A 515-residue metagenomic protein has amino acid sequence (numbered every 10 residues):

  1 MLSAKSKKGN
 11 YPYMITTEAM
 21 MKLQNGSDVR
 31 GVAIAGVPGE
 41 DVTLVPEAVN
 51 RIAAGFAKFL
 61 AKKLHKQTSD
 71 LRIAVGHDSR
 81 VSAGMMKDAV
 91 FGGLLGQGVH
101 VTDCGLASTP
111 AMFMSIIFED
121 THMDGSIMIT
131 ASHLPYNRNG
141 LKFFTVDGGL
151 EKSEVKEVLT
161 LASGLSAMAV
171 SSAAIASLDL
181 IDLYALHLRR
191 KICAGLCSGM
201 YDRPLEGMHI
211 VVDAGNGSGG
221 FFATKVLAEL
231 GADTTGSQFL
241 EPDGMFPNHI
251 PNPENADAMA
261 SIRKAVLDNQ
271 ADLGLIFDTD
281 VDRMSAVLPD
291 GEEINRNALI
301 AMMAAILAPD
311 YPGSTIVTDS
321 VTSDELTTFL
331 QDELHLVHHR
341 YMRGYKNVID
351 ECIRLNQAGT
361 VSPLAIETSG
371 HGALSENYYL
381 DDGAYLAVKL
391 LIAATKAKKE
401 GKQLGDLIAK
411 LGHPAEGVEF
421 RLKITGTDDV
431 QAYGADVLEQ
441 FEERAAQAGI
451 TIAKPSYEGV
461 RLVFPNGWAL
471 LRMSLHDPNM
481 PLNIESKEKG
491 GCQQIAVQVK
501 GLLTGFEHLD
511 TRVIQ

Functional and structural regions predicted by a protein language model:
L2-V90, A174-I210: An N-terminal, well-structured beta->alpha segment
V32, F59, K63, Q97 (+17 more regions): Change "in soluble alpha/beta enzymes" to "in soluble alpha/beta proteins
K58, K62, K66, R72-R138 (+1 more regions): N-terminal small/polar loop signature for handling phosphorylated ligands or for N-terminal nucleophile
L95, C104-T109, T160-R190, R203 (+2 more regions): Proline/glycine-rich low-complexity loops and linkers
Y136-L161, V287-M303, N377-V388: A short, gly/pro- and small-residue-rich
N137-V266: Gly/Ser/Thr-enriched, mixed-charge loops and adjacent short helices that form phosphate/oxyanion-binding elements
P312-N483, K489-Q515: Phosphate-binding and adjacent anionic-ligand microenvironments
